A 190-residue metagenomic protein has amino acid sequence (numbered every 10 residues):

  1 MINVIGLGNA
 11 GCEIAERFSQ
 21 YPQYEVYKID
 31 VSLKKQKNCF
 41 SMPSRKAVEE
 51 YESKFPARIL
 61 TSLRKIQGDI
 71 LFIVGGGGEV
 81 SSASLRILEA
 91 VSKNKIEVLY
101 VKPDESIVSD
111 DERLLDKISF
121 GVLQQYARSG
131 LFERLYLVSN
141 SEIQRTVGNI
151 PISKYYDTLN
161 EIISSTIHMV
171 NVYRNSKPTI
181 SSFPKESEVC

Functional and structural regions predicted by a protein language model:
M1-C190: Tubulin/FtsZ superfamily GTPase core signature
